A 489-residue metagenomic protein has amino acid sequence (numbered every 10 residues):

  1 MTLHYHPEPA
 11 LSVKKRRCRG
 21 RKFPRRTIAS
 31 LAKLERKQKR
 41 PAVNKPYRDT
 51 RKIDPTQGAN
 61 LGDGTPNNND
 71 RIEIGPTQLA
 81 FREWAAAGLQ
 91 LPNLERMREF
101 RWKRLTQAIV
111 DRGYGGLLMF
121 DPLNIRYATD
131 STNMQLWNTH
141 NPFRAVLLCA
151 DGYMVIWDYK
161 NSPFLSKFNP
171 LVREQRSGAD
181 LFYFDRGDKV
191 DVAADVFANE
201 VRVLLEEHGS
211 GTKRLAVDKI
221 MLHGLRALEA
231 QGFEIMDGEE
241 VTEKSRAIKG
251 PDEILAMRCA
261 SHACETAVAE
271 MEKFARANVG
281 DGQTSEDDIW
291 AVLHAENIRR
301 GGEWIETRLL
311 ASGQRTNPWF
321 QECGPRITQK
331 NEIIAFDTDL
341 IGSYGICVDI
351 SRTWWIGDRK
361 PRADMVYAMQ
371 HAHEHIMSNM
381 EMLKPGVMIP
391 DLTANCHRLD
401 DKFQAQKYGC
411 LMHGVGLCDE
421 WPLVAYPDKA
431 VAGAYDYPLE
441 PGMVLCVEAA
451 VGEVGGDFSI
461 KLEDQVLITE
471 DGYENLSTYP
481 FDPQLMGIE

Functional and structural regions predicted by a protein language model:
M1-E489: Active-site neighborhoods and metal-handling regions in enzymes and metal-associated proteins
